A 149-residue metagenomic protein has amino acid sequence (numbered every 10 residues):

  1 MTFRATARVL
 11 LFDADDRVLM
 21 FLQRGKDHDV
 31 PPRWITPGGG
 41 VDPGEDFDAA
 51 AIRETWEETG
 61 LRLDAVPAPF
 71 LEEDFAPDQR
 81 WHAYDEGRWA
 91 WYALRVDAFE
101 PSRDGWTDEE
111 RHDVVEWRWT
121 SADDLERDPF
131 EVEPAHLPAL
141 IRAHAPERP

Functional and structural regions predicted by a protein language model:
M1-I35, L63: N-terminal strand-loop-strand
R8, R17-L19, A93-R95, V114 (+1 more regions): A generic structural signal for ordered secondary structure
K26, A76-D78, A139: A generic membrane alpha-helix/interface feature
D27, G40-V41: Short strand->helix junction
D29, E73-D74: Short secondary-structure boundary/hinge segments and terminal tails
V41-A65, D74-F130: Unchanged
P69-L71: Local beta-strand/beta-hairpin segments that build beta-sheet-rich folds
D128-P149: Charged phosphate-binding loop/patch that engages nucleotide di/tri-phosphates or the phosphate backbone of nucleic
